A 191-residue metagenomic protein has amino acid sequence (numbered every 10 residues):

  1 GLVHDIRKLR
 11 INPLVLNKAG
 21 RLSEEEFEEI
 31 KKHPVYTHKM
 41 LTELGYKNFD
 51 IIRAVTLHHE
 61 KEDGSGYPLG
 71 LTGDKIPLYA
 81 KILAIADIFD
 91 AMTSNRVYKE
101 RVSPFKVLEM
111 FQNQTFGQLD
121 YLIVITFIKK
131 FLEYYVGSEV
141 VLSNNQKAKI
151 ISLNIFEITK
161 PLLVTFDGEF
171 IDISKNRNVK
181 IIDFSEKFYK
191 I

Functional and structural regions predicted by a protein language model:
G1-I191: Histidine- and acidic-residue-rich, metal-dependent catalytic cores
